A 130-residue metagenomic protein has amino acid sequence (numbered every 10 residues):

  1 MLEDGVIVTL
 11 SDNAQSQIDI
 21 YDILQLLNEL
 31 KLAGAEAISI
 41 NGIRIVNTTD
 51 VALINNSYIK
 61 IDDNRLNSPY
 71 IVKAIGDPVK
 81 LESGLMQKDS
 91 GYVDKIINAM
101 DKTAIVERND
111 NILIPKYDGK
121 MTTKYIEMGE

Functional and structural regions predicted by a protein language model:
M1-E130: Core subunits and conserved enzymes of cellular information-processing and envelope-translocation systems across
